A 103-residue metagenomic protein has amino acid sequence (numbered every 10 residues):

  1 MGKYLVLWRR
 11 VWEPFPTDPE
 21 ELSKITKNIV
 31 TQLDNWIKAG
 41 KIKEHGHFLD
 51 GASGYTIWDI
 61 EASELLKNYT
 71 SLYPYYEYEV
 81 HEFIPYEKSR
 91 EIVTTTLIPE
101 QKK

Functional and structural regions predicted by a protein language model:
M1-G51, R90-K103: Short S/T/G/P-rich N-terminal loop/turn motif that feeds into the first structured element of a domain
L5-R9, G46-L72: Short, well-ordered beta-strand segments in beta-rich or mixed alpha/beta enzyme and ligand-binding folds
A39, I60-R90: An amphipathic, aromatic/His-enriched active-site/gating alpha helix that lines ligand/cofactor pockets
